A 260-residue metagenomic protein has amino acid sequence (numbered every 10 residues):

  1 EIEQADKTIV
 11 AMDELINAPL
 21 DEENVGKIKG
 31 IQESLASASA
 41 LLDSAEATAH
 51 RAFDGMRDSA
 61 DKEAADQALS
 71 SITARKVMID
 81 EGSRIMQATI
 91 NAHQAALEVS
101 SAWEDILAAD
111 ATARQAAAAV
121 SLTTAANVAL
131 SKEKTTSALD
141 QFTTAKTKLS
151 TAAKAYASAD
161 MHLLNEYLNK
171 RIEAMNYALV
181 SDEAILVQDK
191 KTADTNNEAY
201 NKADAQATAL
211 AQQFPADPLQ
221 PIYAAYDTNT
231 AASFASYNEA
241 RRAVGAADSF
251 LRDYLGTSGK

Functional and structural regions predicted by a protein language model:
E1-Q94, E98-S101, I106, D227-G256: Leu/Val/Ala/Ile-rich N-terminal alpha-helices, chiefly Sec-type signal peptides and the beginnings
A11-E33, Q115-T136, A209-T228: Short coil/linker segments at helix-helix boundaries
D58-A216: Extended amphipathic alpha-helical interaction segments
D189-K260: Hydrophilic extracytoplasmic domains
